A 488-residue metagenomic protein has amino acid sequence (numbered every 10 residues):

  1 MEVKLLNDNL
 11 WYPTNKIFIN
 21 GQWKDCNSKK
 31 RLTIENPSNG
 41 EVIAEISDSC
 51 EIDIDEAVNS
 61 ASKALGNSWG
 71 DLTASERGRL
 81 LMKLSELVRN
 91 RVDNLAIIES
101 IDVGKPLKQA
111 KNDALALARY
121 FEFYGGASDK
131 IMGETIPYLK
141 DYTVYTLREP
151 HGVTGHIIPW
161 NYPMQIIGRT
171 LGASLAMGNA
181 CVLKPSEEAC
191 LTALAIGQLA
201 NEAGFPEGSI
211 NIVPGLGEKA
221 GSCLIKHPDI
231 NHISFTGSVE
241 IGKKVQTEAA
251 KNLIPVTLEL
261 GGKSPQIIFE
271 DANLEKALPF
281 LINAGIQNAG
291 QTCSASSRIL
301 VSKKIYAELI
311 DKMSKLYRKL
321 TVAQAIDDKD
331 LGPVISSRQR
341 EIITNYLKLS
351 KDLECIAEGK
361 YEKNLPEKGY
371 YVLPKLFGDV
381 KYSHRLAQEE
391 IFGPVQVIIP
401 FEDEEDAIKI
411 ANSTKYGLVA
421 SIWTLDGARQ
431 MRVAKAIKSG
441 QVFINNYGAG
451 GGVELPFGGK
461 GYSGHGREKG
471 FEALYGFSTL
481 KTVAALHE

Functional and structural regions predicted by a protein language model:
M1-S38: Hydrophobic face of amphipathic alpha-helices that form TPR/SEL1-like repeat modules and related alpha-solenoid
D25-N27, R31-L32, S47-I52, A272: A short acidic/small-residue loop/turn micro-motif
G40, R77, E99, F121 (+9 more regions): Residue-level signal for inorganic ion chemistry
E41-A44, I230, I267, Y371-E488: Conserved C-terminal structural/oligomerization subdomain of aldehyde/semialdehyde dehydrogenase
E41-I131: Glycine-rich loop-to-alpha-helix module at the N-terminal edge of alpha/beta enzyme cores
I43-S49, G66-G70, H156, Q266-F269 (+5 more regions): Short, well-ordered beta-strand elements within core beta-sheets of diverse protein domains
G133-K276, D328, F401: Rossmann-like NAD(P) dinucleotide-binding subdomain of oxidoreductase/dehydrogenase enzymes
E240-K381, I444: ALDH superfamily catalytic-core signature
